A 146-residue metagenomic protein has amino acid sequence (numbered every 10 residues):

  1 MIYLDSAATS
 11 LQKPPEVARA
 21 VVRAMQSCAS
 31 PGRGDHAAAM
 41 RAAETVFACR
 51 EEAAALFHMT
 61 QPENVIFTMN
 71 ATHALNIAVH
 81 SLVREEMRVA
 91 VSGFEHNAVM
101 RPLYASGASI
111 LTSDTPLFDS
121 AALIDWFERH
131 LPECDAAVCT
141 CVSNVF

Functional and structural regions predicted by a protein language model:
M1-F146: Pyridoxal 5′-phosphate
